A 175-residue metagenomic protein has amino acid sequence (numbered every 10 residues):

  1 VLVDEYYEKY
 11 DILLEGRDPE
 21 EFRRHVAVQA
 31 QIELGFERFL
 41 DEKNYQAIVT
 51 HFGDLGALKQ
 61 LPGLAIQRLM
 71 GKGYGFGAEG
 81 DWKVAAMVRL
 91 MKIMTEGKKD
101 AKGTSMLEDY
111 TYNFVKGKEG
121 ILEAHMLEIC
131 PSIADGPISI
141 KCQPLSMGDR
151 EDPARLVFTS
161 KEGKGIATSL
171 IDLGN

Functional and structural regions predicted by a protein language model:
V1-L14: Glycine-rich phosphate/diphosphate-binding loop of Rossmann-like nucleotide-binding domains
L13-N175: Anaerobic metallocofactor- and corrinoid-dependent redox/one-carbon enzyme cores, especially those from methanogenesis
